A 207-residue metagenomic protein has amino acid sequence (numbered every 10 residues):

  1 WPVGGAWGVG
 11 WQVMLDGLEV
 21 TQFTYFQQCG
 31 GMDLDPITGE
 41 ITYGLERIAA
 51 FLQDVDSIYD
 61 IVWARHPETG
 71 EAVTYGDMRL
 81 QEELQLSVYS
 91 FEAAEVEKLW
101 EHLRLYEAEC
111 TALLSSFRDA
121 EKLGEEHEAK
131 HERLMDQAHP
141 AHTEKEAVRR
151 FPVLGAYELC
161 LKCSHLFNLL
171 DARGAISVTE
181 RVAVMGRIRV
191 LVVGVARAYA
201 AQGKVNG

Functional and structural regions predicted by a protein language model:
W1-M135, E144-C163, F167-A183, R187-A200: Structured aminoacyl-transfer and RNA-binding surfaces used for tRNA recognition/handling in the translation apparatus
G203-G207: Non-catalytic regulatory/linker segments of enzymes
